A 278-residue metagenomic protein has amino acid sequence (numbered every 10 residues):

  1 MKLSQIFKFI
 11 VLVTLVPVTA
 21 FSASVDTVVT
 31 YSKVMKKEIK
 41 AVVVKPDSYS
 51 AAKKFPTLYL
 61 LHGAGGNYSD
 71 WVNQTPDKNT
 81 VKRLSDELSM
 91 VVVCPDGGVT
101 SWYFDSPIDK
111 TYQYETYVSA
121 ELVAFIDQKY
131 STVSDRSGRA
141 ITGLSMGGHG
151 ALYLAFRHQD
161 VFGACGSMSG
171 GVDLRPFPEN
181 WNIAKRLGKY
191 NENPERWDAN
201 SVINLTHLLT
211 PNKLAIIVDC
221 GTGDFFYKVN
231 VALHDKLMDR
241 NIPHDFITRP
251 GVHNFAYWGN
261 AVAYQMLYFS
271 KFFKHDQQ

Functional and structural regions predicted by a protein language model:
K2-L12: Sec-dependent signal peptide recognition, specifically the positively charged N-region followed immediately by
L12-F21: Hydrophobic h-region of N-terminal signal peptides that target proteins for export in Gram-negative bacteria
S22-Q278: Non-catalytic cap/lid and distal C-terminal segments of serine-dependent acyl enzymes
